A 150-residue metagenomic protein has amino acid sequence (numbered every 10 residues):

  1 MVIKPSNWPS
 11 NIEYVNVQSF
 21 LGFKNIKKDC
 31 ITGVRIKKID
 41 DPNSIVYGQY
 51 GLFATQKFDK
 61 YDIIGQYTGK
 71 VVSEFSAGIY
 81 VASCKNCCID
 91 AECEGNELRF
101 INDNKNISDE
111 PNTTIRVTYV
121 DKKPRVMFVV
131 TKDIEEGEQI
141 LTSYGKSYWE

Functional and structural regions predicted by a protein language model:
V2-S10, K105-E150: C-terminal SET catalytic tail plus cysteine-rich post-SET Zn-binding segment of SAM-dependent SET-domain
K4, W8-N112: Catalytic cores of histone-lysine modification enzymes
